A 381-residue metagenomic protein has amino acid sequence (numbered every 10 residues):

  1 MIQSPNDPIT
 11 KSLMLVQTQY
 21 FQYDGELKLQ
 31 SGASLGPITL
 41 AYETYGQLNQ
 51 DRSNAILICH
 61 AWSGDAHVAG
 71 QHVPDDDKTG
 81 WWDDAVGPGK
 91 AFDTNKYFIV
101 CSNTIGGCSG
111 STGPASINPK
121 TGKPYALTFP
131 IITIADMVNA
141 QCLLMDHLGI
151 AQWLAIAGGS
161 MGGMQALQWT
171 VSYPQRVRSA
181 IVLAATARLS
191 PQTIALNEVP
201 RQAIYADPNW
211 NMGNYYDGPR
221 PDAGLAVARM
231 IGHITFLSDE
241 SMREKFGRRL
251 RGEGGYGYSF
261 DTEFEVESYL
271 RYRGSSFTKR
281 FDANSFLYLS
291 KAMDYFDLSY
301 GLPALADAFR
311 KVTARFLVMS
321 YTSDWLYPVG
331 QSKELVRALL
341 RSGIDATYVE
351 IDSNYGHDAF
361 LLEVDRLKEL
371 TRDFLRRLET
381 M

Functional and structural regions predicted by a protein language model:
K11-I58, H72: Catalytic-loop region of hydrolases
E43, L48, R52-N118: N-terminal cap/lid subdomain of alpha/beta-hydrolase-fold enzymes
P124, T128, A135-L154: Conserved acidic catalytic loop of the alpha/beta-hydrolase fold
Q152-P191: Conserved hydrolase catalytic core segment
V182-S276: Alpha/beta-hydrolase-fold enzymes
G301-L305, P328-A338: Short alpha-helix in the alpha/beta-hydrolase fold that links the catalytic acid
V312, V318-S320: Short beta-strand/loop motif that positions the catalytic acidic residue of the alpha/beta-hydrolase fold
L340-M381: Catalytic active-site module of serine/aspartate enzymes centered on a nucleophile-bearing elbow/loop
